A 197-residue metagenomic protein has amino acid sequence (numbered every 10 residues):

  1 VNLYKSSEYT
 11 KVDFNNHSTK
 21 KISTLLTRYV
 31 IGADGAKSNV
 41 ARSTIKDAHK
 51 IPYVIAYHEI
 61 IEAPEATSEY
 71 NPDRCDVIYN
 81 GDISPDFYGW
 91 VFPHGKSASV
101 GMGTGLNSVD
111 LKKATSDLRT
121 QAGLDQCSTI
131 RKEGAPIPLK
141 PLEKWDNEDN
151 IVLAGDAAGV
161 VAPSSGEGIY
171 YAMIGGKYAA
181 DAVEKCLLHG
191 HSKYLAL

Functional and structural regions predicted by a protein language model:
V1-C127, E143, G159-V160: Predominantly flavin-linked oxidoreductase catalytic cores and closely associated redox partners
S68-D76, K132-P138, G190-H191: Short, mixed-charge, low-aromatic patches
L106-V183: FAD/FMN-dependent oxidoreductases across multiple families
Y178-L197: Active-site-proximal substrate-binding core of FAD-dependent oxidoreductases
